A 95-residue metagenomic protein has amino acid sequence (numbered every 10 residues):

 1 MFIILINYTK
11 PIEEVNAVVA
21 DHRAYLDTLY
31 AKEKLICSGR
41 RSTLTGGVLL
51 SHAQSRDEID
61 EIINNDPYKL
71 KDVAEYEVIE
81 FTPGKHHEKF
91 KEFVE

Functional and structural regions predicted by a protein language model:
M1-E95: Conserved, structured core segments of small domains
